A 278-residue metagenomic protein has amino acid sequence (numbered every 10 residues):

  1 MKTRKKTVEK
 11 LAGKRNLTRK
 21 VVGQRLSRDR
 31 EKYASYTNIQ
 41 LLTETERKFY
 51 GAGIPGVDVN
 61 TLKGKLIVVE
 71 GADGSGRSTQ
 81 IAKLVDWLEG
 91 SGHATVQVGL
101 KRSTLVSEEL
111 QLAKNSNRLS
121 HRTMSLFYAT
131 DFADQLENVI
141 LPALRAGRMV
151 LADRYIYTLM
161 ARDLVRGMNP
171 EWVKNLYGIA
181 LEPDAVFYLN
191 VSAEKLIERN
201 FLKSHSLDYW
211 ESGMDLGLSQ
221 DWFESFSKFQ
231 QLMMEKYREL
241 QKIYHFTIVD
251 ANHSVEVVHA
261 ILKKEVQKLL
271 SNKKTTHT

Functional and structural regions predicted by a protein language model:
K2-N60, V85, F201-T278: NTP-dependent small-molecule kinase module
V59-D86: Walker A (P-loop) phosphate-binding motif
L66-V69, M149, V186: Hydrophobic "anchor" residues on beta-strands that sit immediately upstream of conserved functional sites
S78-A82, T104-E108, Q230-E235: Short, surface-exposed alpha-helical segments at coil->helix boundaries
S91-L181: ATP-dependent small-molecule kinase phosphotransfer cores that center on conserved nucleotide phosphate-binding segments
V96, A185, T247-V249: Structural signal for short hydrophobic segments within the conserved structured cores of catalytic domains across
R102-T104, I156-Y157, V191-I197, V255: Conserved nucleotide-binding/hydrolysis micro-motifs of P-loop NTPases
L159-L232: A glycine- and Lys/Arg-enriched "phosphate-lid" helix/loop adjacent to the NTP-binding pocket of small-molecule kinases
